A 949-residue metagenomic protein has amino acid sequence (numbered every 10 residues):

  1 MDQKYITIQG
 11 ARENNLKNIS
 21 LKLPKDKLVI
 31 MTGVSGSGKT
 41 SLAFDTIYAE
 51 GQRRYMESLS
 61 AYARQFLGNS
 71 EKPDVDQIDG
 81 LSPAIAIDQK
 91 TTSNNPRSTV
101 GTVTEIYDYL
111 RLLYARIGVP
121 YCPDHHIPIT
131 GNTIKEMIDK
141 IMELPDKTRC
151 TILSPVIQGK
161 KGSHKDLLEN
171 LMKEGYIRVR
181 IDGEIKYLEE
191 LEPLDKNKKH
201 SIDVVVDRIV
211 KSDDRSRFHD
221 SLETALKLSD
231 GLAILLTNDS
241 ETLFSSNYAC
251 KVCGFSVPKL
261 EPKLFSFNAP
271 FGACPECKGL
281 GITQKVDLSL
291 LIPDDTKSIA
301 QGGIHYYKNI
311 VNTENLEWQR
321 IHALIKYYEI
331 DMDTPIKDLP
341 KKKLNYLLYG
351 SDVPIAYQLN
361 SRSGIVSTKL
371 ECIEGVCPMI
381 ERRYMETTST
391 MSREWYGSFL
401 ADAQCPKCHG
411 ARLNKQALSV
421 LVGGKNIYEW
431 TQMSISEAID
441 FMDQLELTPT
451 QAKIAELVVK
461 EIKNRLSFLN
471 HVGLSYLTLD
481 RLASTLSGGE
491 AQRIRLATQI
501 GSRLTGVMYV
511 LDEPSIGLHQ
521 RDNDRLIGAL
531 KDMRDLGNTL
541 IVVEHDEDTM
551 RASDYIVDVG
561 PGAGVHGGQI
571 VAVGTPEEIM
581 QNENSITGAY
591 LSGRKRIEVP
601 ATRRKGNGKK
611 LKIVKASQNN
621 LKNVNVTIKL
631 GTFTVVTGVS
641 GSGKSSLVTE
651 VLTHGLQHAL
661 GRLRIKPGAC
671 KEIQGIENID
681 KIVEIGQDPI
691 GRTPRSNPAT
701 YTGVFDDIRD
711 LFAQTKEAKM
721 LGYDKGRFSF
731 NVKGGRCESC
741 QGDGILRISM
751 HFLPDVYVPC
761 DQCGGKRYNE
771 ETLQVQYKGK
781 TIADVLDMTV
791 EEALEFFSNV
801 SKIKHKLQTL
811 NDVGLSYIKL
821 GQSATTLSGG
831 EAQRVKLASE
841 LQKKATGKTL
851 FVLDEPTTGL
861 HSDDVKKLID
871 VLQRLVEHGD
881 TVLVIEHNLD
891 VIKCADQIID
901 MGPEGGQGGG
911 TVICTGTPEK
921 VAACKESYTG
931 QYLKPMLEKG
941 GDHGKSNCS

Functional and structural regions predicted by a protein language model:
M1-S949: Conserved phosphate-binding elements of NTP-dependent enzyme cores
